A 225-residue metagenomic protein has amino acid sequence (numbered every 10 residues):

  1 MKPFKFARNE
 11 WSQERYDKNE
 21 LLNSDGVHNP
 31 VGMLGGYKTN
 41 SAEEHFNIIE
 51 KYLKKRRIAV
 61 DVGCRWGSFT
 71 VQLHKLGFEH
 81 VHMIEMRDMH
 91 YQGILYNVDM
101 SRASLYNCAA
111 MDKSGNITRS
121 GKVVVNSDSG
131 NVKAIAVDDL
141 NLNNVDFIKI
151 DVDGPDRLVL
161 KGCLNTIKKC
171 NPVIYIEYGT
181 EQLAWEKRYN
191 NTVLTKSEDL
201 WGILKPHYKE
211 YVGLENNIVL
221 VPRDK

Functional and structural regions predicted by a protein language model:
M1-V98, L200-I203, H207, Y211-K225: S-adenosyl-L-methionine
P3, R102, N116, N131 (+1 more regions): A residue-level signal for beta-strand positions that form part of recognition/binding surfaces within mature
Q13, S68, D112, D139 (+1 more regions): Active-site micro-motifs of SAM-dependent methyltransferase domains
P30-V60, W66, N116-C170, Q182-A184 (+1 more regions): Short internal loop-to-helix segment that lines adenine-nucleotide cofactor pockets
C64, M86, C108-A110, V152 (+1 more regions): Hydrophobic pocket-lining residues within nucleotide cofactor-binding pockets
Q72, L76-E79, M83, L140-K225: Conserved acidic-Pro-Pro-aromatic motif
I84, D88-N126: Core alpha/beta nucleotide-donor-binding catalytic domains of modification enzymes
